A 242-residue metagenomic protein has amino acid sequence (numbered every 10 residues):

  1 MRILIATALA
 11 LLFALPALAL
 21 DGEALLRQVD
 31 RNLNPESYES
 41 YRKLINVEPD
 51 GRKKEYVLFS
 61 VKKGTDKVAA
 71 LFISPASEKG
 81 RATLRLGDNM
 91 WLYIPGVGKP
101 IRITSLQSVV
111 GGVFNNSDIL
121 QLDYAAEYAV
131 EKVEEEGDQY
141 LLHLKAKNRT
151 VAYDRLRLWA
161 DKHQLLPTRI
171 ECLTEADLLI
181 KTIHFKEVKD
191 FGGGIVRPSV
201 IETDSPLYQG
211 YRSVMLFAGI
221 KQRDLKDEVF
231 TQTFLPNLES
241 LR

Functional and structural regions predicted by a protein language model:
M1-L4: Positively charged n-region of N-terminal signal peptides that target proteins for export
A6-P16: Bacterial N-terminal signal peptides
L20-S37, K43-I45, R52-K54, S77-D154 (+3 more regions): Flexible, processing/modification-adjacent segments and terminal tails in exported/periplasmic/extracellular proteins
I45-E48, V188: Short, solvent-exposed loop/turn elements at beta->coil junctions and helix N-caps that rim active or binding pockets
S60-G64, L86-G87, S105-V110, K186-K189 (+1 more regions): A short, sequence-level motif marking secondary-structure junctions
V61-K62, L84, E134, W159: Well-ordered beta-strand positions
A69-E78: N-terminal post-signal-peptidase region of extra-cytosolic proteins
Q121, G137-Q232: Gly/Pro-enriched, hydrophobic low-complexity segments that function as extracytoplasmic propeptides/linkers
